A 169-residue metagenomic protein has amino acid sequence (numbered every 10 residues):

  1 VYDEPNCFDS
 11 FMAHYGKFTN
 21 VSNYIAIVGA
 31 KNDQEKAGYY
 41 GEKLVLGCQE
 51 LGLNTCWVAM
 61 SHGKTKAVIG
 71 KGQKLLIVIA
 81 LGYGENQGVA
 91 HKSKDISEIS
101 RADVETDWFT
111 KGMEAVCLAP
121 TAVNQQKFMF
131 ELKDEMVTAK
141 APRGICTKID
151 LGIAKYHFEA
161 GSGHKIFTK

Functional and structural regions predicted by a protein language model:
V1-K169: Acidic, surface-exposed loops and disordered segments
